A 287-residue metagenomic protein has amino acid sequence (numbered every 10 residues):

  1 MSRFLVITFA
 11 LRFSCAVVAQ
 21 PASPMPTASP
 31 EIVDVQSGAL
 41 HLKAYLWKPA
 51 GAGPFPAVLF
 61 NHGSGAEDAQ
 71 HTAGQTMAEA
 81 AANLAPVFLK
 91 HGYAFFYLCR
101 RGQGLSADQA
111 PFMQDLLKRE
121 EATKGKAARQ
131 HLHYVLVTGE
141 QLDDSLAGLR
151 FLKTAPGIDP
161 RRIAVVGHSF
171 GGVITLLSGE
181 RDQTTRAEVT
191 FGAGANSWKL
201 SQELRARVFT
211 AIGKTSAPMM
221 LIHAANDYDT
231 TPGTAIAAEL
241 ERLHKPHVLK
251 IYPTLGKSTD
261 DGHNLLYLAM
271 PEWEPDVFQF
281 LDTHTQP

Functional and structural regions predicted by a protein language model:
Q20-G53: N-terminal cap/lid segment of alpha/beta-hydrolase-fold proteins
G53-F55, S64-A107, S197-W198, D229-T230: Short substrate-entry loop that stabilizes the transition state in hydrolases
P56, N61-G63, H223-A224: The conserved beta1-alpha1 loop
N61, L98-R100, F191, Y252: Alpha/beta-hydrolase
Q109, M113-A155: Alpha/beta-hydrolase active-site loop
V137-K214: Primarily recognizes the serine-hydrolase "nucleophile elbow" in alpha/beta-hydrolase and SGNH/GDSL folds
A187, G192-V248: The feature captures the conserved acid-bearing segment of alpha/beta-hydrolase catalytic domains
P246-P287: C-terminal catalytic histidine-bearing segment of alpha/beta-hydrolase fold enzymes
